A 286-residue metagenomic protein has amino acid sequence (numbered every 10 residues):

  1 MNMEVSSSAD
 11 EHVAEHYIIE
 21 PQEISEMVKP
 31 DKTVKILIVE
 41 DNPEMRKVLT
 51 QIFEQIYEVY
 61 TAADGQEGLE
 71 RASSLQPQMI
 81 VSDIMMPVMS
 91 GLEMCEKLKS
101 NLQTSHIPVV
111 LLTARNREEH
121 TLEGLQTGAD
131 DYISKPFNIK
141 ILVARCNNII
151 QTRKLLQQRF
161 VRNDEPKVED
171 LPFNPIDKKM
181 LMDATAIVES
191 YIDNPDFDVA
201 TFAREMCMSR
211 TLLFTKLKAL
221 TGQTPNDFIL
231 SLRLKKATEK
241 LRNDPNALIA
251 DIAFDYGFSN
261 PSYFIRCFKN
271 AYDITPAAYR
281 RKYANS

Functional and structural regions predicted by a protein language model:
K47-I52: Charged docking surfaces used in two-component/phosphorelay signaling
T61-M79, R242-D244: Acidic, metal-coordinating helix/loop segments flanking the phosphotransfer/catalytic sites of two-component signaling
M86: Receiver (REC) domain active-site loop signature in two-component systems and cognate sites in sensor histidine kinases
F137-C146, I150: C-terminal output helix
A219-S259, K282-S286: Terminal helix-turn-helix DNA-binding modules in bacterial transcription factors
